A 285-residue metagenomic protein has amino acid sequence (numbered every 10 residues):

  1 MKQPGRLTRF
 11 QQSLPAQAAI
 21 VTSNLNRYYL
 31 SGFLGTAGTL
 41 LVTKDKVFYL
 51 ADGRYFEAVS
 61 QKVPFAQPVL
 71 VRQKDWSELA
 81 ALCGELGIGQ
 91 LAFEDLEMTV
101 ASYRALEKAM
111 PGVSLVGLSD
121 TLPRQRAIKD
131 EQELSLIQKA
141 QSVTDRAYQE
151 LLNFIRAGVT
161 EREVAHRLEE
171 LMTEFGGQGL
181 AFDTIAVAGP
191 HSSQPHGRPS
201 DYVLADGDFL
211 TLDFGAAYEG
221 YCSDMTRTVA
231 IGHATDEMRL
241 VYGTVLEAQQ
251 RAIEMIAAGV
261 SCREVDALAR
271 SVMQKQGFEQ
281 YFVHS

Functional and structural regions predicted by a protein language model:
M1-S285: Active-site neighborhoods and metal-handling regions in enzymes and metal-associated proteins
